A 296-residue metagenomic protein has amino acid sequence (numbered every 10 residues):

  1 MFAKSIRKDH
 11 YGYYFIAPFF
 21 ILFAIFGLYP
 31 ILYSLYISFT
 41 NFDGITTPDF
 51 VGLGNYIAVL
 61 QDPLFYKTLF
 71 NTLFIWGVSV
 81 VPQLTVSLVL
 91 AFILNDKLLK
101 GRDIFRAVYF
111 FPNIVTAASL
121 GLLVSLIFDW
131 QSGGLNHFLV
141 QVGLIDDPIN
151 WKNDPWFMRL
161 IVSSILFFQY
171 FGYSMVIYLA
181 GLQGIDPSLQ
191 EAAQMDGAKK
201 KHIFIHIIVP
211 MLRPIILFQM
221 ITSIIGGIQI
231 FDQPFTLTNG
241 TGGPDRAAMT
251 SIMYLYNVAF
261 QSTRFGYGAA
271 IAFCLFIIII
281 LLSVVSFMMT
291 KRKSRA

Functional and structural regions predicted by a protein language model:
K4-A296: A structural signal for multi-pass alpha-helical bundles of membrane permease subunits that mediate small-molecule
